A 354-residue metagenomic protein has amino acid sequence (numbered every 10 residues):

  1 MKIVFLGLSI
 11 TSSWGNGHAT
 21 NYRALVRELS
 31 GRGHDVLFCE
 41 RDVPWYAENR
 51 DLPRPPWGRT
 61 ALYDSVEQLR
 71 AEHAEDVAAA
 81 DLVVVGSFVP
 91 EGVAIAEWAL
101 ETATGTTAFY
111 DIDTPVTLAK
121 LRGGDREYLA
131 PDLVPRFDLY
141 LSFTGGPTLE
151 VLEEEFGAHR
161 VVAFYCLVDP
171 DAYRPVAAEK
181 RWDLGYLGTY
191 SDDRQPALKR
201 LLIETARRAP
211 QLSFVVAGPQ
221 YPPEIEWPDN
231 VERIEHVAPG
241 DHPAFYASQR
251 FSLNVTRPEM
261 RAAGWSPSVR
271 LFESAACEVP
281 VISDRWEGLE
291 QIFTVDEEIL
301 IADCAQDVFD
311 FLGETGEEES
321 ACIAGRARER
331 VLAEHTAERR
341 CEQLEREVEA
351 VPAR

Functional and structural regions predicted by a protein language model:
V4-S9, G15, Y22-R27, R32 (+3 more regions): Extended catalytic core of nucleotide-activated donor transferases of GT-like folds
G7-G15, N21-A24, S30-G31, L37-W45 (+4 more regions): Catalytic binding pocket for nucleotide-activated donors in carbohydrate/polymer assembly enzymes
S9-S12, D42-Y46, F88-E91, D113-V116 (+8 more regions): Short, solvent-exposed loop/turn segments at secondary-structure junctions
N21, L167-F251, R261: Conserved catalytic-core segment of nucleotide-activated headgroup transferases in glycan assembly
S30, L100-E101, A108, A206 (+3 more regions): Anion (oxyanion) recognition and catalysis
G105-T106, L139, R160, S213 (+1 more regions): Proline-centered loop/turn at the N-terminus of a beta-strand
L149-L167, V176-A177: Helix-loop-beta element that forms the nucleotide-linked donor phosphate-binding surface in glycosyltransferases
F164, L187, A302: Hydrophobic residues at beta-strand termini and immediately following loops that shape nucleotide-binding pockets
